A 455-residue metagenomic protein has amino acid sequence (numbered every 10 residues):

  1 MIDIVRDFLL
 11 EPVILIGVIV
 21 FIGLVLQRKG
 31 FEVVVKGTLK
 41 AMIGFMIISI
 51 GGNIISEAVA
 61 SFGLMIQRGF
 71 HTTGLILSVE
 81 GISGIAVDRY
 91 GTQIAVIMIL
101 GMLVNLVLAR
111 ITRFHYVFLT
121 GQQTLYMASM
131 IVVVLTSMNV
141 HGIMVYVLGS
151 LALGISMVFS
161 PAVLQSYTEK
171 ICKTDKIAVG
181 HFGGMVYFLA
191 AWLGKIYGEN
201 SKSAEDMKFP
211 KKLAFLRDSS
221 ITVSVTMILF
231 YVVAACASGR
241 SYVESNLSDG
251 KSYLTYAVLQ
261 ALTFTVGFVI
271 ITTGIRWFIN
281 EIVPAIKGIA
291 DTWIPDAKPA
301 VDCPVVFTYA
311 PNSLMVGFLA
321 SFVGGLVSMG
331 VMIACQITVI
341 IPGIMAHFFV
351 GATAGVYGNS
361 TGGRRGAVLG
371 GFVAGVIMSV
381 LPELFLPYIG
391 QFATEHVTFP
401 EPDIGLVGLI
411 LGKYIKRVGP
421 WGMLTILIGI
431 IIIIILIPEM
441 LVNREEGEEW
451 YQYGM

Functional and structural regions predicted by a protein language model:
M1-G51, V96, L100, V104-I286 (+4 more regions): Signature of multi-pass transmembrane helix bundles
G44-A95: Membrane helical hairpin/interfacial module
G51, I55-S56, G63, Q67 (+6 more regions): Membrane-proximal extracellular juxtamembrane segment immediately upstream of a following transmembrane helix
A60-S78, I286-V306: Membrane-interface interhelical connector segments
E80, I99-G101, A367: Alpha-helical transmembrane segments of multi-pass membrane proteins
I85-Y90, Y116-F118, M138-Y146, F215-L216 (+2 more regions): Membrane-helix interface and helix-disruption motif detector
V87-I99, H115, L314-M315: Helix-loop-helix module between adjacent transmembrane segments
R110-F114, P304-E383: Hydrophobic alpha-helical bundle architecture
